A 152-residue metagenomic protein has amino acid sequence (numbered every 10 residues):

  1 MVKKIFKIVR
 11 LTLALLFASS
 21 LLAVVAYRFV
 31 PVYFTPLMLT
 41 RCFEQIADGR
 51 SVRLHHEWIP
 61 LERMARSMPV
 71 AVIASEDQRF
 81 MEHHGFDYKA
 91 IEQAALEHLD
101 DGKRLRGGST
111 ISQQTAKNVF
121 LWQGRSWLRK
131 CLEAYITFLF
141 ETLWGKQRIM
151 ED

Functional and structural regions predicted by a protein language model:
M1-D152: Juxtamembrane regions of bacterial inner-membrane/periplasmic proteins, predominantly the peptidoglycan biogenesis
